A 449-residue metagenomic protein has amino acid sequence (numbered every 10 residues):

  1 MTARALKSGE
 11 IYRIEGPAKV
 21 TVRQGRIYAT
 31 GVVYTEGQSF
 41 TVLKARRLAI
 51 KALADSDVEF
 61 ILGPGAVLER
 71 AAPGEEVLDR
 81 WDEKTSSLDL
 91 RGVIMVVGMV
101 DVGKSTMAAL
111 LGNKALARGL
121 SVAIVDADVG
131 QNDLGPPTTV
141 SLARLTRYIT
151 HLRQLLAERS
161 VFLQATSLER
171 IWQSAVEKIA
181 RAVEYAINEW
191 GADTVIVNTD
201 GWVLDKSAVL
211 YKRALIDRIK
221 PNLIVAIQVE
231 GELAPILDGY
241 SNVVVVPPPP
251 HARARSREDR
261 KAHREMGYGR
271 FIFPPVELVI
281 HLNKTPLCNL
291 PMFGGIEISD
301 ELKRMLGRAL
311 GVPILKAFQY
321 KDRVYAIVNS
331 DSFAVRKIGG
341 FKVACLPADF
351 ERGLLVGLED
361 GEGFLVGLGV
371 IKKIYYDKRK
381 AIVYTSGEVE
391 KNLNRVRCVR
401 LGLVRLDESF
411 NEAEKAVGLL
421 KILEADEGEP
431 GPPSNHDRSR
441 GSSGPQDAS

Functional and structural regions predicted by a protein language model:
M1-L90, V96, T166-S167, E184 (+2 more regions): Preference for solvent-exposed, low-hydrophobicity sequence contexts
G74-R91, M95-V97, R118-V197, V203: Nucleotide-state-sensitive switch-loop elements of NTP-binding domains
G92-N113: Glycine-rich phosphate-binding P-loop
V102, G201-D205, G231-L233: Short acidic, S/G/P-rich loop/turn micro-motifs used as interaction or catalytic elements
T106, L134-T139, S207-V209, I236-G239: Short acidic, glycine/serine/threonine-rich loops at helix termini
L116, D217, D238: Anion (oxyanion) recognition and catalysis
L120, I219-N222: Short glycine-/polar-rich loops that comprise or flank the Walker A/P-loop and associated switch/sensor motifs
V195-I219: Conserved P-loop NTPase nucleotide-binding/switch module
